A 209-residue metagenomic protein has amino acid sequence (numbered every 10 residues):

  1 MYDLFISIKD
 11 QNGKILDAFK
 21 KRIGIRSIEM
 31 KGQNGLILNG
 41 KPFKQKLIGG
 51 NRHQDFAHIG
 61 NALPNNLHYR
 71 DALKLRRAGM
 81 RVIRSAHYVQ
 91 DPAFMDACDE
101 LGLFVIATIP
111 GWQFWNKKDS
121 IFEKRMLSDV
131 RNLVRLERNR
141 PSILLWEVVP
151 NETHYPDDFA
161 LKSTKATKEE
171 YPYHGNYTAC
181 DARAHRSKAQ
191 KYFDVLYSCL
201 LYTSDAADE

Functional and structural regions predicted by a protein language model:
M1-F5, T203: N-terminal start-of-domain structural block
Y2, G40, C98: Conserved, mostly hydrophobic/aromatic
S7-K74: N-terminal carbohydrate-binding accessory modules
R70-K74, V82-S204: Substrate-binding/catalytic cleft of secreted carbohydrate-active enzymes, primarily glycoside hydrolases
D205-E209: A short, hydrophobic C-terminal helix/tail in secreted or cell-surface proteins
